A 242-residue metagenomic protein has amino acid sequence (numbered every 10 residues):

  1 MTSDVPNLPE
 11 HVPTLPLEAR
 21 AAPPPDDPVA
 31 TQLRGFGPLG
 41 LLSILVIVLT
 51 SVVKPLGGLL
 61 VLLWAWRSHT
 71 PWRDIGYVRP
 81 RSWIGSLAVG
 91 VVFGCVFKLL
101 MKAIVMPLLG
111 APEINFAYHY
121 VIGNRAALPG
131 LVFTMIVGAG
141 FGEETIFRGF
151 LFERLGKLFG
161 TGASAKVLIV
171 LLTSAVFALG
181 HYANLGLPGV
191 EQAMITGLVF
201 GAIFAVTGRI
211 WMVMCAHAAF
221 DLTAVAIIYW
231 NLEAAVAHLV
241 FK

Functional and structural regions predicted by a protein language model:
P9-T31, V52-A88, V105-E113: Membrane-helix interface linkers and caps
A30-V46, A88-G94, V170-A175: Alpha-helical transmembrane segments
S43-L49, G94-L100, S174-Y182, D221-I228: Aromatic-anchored segments of alpha-helical transmembrane domains
V52-L60, R67, P129, E191-V199 (+1 more regions): Membrane-embedded alpha-helical segments of multi-pass membrane proteins, especially the transmembrane helices
W72-A139, K157-G162, L232-K242: Juxtamembrane helix-loop-helix connectors linking adjacent transmembrane helices in multi-pass membrane enzymes
G142-L172, A205-R209: Membrane-interface helix/loop boundary segments of multi-pass membrane proteins
K166-H181, G197: Small-polar-interrupted transmembrane alpha-helices in polytopic inner-membrane proteins
L185, G189-K242: Functionally important transmembrane alpha-helices
